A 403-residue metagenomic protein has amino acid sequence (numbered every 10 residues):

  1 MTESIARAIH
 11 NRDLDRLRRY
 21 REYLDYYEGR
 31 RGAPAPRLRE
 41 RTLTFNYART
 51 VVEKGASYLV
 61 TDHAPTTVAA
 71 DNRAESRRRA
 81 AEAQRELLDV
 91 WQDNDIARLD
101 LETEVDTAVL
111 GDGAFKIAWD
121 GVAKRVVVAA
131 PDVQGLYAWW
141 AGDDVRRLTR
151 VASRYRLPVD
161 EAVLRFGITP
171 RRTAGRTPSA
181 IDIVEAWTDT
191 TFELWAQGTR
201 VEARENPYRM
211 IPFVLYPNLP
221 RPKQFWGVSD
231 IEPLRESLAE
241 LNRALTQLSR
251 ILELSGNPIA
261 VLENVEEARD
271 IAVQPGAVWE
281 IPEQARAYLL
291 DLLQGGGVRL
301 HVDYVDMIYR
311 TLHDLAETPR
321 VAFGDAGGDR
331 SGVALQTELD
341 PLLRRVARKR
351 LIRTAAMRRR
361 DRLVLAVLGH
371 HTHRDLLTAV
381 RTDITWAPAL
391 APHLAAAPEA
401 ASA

Functional and structural regions predicted by a protein language model:
M1-P158: Extended, helix-rich architectural segments
A74, R78, W91-R98, E102-T103 (+6 more regions): Generic amphipathic alpha-helical segments used as scaffolds and interaction surfaces in large, multi-domain proteins
A97-T107, G111, F115-K116, L245-N257 (+1 more regions): C-terminal amphipathic alpha-helical
V109, A114-K223: Extended, regular secondary-structure scaffolds
L194-T337, V380: Extended, charged amphipathic alpha-helical segments
A395-A403: Charged substrate- and nucleic-acid-binding regions of tRNA-handling and nucleotidyl-transfer enzymes, centered on
